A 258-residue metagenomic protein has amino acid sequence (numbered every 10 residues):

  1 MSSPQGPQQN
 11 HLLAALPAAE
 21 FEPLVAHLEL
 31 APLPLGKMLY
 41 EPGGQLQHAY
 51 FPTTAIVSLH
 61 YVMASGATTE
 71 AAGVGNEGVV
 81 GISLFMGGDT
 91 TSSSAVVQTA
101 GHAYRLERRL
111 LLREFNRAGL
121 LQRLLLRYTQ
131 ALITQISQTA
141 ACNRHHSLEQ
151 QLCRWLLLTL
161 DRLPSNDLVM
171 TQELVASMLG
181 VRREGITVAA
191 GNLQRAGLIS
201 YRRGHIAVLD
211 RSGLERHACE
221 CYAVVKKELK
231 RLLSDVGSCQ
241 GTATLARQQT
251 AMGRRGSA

Functional and structural regions predicted by a protein language model:
M1-P34, V79, L84-F85: Cyclic nucleotide-binding regulatory module and flanking cytosolic helices
F21, V79, L111-L112, L214: A generic structural signal for short hydrophobic patches within well-formed alpha-helices
L24, H60, I82-S83, R113-E114 (+1 more regions): Residues that scaffold the ATP/ADP-binding catalytic core of kinase and kinase-like folds
M38-T99: Cyclic nucleotide-binding regulatory domains
Q98-A100, E114-R182: Polybasic "coupling" helices that flank or enter modular domains
L158-A258: Phosphate-/nucleic-acid-contacting segments
